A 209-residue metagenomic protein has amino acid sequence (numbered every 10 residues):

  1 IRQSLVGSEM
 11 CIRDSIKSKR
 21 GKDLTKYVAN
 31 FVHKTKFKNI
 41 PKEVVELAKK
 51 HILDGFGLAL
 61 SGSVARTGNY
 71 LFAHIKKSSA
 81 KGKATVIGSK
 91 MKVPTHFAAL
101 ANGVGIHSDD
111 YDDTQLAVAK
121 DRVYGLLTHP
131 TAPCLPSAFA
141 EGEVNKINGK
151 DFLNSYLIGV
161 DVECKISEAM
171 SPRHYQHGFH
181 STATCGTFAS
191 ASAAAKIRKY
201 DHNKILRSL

Functional and structural regions predicted by a protein language model:
I1-I12: Single conserved hydrophobic/aromatic residue that forms the stacking wall/gate of nucleotide- or nucleobase-binding
R13-L209: N-terminal core-entry segment
